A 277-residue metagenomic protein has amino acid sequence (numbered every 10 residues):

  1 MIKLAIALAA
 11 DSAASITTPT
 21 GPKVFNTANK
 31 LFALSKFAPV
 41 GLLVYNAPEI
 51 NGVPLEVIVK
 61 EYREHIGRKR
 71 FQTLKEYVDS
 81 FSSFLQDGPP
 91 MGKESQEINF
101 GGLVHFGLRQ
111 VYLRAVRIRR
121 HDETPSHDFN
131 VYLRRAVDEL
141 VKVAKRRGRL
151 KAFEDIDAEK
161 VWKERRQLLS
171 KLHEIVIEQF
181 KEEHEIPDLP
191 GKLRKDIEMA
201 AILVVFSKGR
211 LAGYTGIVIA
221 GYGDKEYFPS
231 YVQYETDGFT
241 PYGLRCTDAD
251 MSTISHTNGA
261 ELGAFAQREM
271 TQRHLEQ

Functional and structural regions predicted by a protein language model:
M1-Q277: N-terminal nucleophile
